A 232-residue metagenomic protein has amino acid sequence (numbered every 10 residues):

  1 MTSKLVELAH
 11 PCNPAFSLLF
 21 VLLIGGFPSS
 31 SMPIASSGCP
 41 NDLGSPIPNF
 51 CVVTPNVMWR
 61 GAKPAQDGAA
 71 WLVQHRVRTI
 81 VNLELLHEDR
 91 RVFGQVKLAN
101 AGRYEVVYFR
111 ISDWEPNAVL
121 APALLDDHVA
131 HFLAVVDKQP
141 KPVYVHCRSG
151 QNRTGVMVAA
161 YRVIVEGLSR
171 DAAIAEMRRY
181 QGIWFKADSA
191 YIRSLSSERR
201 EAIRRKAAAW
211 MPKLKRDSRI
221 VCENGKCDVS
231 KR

Functional and structural regions predicted by a protein language model:
L5-L8: Cationic, low-complexity basic patches in intrinsically disordered or flexible, solvent-exposed regions
L18-F20: Hydrophobic helical h-region of N-terminal Sec-dependent signal peptides in bacterial secretory/periplasmic proteins
L22-L23, F27-V143, V156-R232: Cys-dependent protein tyrosine phosphatase-like superfamily
C147: Short cysteine clusters
G150: Substrate/cofactor-recognition hotspot
